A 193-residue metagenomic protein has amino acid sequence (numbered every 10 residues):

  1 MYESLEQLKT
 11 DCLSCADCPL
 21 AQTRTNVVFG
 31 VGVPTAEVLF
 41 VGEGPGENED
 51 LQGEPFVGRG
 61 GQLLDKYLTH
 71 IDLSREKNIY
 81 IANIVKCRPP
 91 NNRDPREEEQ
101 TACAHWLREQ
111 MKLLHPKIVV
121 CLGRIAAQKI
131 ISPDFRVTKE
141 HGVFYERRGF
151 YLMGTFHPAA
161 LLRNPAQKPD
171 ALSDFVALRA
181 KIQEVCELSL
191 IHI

Functional and structural regions predicted by a protein language model:
M1-L188: A polyanion-binding, active-site-adjacent surface
I191-I193: Conserved small/polar residues in nucleotide/adenosyl-binding loops
